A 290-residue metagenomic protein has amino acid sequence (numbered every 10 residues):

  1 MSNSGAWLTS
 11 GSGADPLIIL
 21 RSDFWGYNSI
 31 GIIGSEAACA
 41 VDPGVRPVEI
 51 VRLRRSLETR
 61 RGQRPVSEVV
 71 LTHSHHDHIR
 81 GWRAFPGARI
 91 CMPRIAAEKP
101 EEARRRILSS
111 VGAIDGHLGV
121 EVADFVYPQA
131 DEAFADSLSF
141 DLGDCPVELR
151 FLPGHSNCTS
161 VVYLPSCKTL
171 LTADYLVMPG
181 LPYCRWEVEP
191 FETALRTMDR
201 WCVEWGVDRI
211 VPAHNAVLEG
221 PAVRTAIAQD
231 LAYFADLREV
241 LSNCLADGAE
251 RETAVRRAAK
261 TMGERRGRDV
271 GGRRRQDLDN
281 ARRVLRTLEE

Functional and structural regions predicted by a protein language model:
G5-S56, V161-D174: Conserved beta-strand hairpin/beta-sheet module of binuclear metal-dependent hydrolase folds, prominently
I32, D42, L57, H73 (+9 more regions): Divalent metal-coordination and catalytic microenvironments
V41-G44, P65-D77, C91-P93, L152-G154 (+2 more regions): Active-site neighborhood of phospho(di)ester-bond hydrolases with catalytic His/Asp-centered motifs
R46-V48, S74-R80, A97-P100, S156-T159 (+2 more regions): Active-site environment of divalent metal-dependent phosphoester hydrolases
E49-V51, R55-S139: Active-site HxH/HxHxD metal-binding segment of metal-dependent hydrolases
A133-L164: Core dinuclear metal-dependent hydrolase active-site scaffold
P190-E252: Divalent-metal (often Zn2+) His-rich catalytic cores of metallo-beta-lactamase-fold enzymes
L245-E290: C-terminal regulatory/interaction regions
